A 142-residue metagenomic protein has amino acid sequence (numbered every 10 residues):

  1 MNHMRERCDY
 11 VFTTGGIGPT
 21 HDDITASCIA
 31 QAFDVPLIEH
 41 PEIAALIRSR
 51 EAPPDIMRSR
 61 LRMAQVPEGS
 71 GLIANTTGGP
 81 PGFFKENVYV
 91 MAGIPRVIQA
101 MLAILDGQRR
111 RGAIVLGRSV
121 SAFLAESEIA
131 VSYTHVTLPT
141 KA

Functional and structural regions predicted by a protein language model:
M1-T14, G18-D23, Q31: N-terminal small/polar loop signature for handling phosphorylated ligands or for N-terminal nucleophile
N2, D23-G112: Proline/glycine-rich low-complexity loops and linkers
G16-T20, P95-V97, S127: Gly/Ser/Thr-rich loops at beta-strand to alpha-helix junctions that form or flank small-molecule/cofactor-binding
M101, S132-Y133: Hydrophobic side chains in well-ordered alpha-helices
G112-A125: Short glycine-/aliphatic-rich beta-strand segments at the starts of folded cytosolic domains
A125-S127, K141: Generic structural motif
T134-T140: Conserved small/polar residues in nucleotide/adenosyl-binding loops
